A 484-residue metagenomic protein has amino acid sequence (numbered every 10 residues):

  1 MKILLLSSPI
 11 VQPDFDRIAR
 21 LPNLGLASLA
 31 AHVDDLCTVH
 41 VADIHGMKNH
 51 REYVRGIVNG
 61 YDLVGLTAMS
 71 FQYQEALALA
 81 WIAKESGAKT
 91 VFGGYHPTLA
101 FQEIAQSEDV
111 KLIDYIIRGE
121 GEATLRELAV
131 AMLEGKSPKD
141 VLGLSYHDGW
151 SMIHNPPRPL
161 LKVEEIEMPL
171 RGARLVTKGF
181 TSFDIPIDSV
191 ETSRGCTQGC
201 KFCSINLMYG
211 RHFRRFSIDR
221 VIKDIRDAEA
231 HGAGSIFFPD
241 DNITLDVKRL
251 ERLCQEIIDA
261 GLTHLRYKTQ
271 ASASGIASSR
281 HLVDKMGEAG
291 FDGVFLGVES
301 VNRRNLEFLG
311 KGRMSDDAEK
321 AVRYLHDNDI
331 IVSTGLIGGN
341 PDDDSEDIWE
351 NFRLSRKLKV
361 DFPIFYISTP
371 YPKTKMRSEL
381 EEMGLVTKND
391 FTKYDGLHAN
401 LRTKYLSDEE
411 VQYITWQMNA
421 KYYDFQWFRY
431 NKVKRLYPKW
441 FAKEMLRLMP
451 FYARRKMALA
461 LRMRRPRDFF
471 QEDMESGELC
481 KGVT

Functional and structural regions predicted by a protein language model:
K2, A19, A30-V163, I367-T369 (+1 more regions): Glycine-rich beta-alpha loop elements in corrinoid/cobalamin-binding modules across cobalamin-dependent enzymes
K2-S8, F15, D35-T38, D62 (+5 more regions): Radical SAM enzyme core and accessory elements
I3-L4, P9-V11, V141, H147-T192: N-terminal [4Fe-4S]-dependent radical SAM core
S7, V41-H45, T67, L207 (+3 more regions): Residue-level recognition of beta-strand->loop/alpha-helix junctions
S8, Q12-P13, L99-F101, G149 (+6 more regions): Flexible glycine/acidic-rich beta-alpha junction loops that bind and position SAM and/or redox cofactors in anaerobic
Q12-L26: Glycine- and acidic-residue-enriched helix-capping/strand-helix junction motifs
L21, L170-S333, N340, R353: Radical SAM [4Fe-4S] cluster-binding motif and immediate context
E103-S107, D342-K357: Catalytic cores of alpha/beta
